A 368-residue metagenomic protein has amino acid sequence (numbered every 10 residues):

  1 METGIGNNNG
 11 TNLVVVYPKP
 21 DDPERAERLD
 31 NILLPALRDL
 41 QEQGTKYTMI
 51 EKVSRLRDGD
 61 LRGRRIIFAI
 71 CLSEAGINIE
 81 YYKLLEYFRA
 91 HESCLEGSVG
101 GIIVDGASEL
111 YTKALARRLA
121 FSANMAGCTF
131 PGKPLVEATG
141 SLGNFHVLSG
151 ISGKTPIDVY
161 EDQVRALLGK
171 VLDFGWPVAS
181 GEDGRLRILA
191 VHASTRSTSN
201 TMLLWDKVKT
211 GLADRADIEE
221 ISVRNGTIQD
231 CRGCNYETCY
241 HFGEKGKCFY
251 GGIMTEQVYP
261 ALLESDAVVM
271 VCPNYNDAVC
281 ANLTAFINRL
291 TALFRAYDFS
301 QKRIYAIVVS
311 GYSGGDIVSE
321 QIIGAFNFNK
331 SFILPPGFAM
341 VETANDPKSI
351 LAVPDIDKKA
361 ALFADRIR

Functional and structural regions predicted by a protein language model:
E2-H192, R196, L203-A216, Y259-E264 (+2 more regions): FMN-binding flavodoxin-like domain, especially the glycine-rich phosphate-binding loop
A193-T198, S222-R224: Extended, H/D-rich, highly charged conserved domains that either
K207-V208, E219-G226: Redox- and metal-dependent alpha/beta enzyme cores, enriched for Fe-S-associated oxidoreductases and cofactor-handling
I221-S222, M270-C272: Short, conserved beta-strand edge motifs with alternating hydrophobic and charged residues
R224, F249-M254, T284-T291: A general structural motif
G226-Y259: Cysteine-cluster motifs in flexible loop/terminal segments that predominantly coordinate metals
M254, E264-A267: Flexible loop/N-cap segments at domain edges
